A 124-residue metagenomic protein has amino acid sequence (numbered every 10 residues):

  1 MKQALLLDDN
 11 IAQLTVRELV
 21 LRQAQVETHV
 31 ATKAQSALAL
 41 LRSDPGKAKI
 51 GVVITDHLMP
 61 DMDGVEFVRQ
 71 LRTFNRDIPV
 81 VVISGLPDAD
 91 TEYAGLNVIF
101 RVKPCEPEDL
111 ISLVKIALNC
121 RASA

Functional and structural regions predicted by a protein language model:
I11-H29, V98: Two-component/phosphorelay signaling modules centered on CheY-like receiver
V30-V52: Acidic, metal-coordinating helix/loop segments flanking the phosphotransfer/catalytic sites of two-component signaling
S43-A48, Q70-D77: Conserved phosphotransfer cores of two-component systems
D56: Active-site residues of response regulator receiver
M59: Receiver (REC) domain active-site loop signature in two-component systems and cognate sites in sensor histidine kinases
V81-G85: Hydrophobic/aromatic residues positioned on beta-strands within the core alpha/beta folds
C105-L118, A122: C-terminal output helix
